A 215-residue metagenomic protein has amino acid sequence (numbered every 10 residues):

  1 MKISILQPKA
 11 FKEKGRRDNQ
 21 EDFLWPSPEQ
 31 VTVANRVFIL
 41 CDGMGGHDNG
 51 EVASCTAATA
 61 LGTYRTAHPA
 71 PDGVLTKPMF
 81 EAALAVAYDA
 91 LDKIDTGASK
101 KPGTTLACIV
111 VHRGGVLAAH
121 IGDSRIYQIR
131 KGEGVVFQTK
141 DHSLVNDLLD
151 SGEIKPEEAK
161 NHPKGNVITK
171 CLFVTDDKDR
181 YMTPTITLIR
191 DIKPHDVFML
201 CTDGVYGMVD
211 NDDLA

Functional and structural regions predicted by a protein language model:
M1-A215: PP2C/PPM-type serine/threonine phosphatase catalytic domain
